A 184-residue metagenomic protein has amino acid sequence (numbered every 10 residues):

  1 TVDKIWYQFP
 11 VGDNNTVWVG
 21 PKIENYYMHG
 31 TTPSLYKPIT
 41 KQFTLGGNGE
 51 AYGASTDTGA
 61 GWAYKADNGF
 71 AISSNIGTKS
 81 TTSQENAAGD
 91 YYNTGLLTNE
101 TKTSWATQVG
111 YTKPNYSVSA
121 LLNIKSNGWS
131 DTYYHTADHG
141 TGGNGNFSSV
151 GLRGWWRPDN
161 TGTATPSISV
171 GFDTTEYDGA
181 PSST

Functional and structural regions predicted by a protein language model:
T1-T82, V109-P114, W156, T184: Outer membrane beta-barrel
V2-K4, S55-D57, K102-S104, F147-G151: Transmembrane beta-barrel architecture of outer-membrane proteins
M28-T31, S83-E85, W129-D131, Y177-G179: Outer-membrane beta-barrel proteins
T44-N48, D90-G95, Y134-G140, D178: Extracellular loop and loop/strand-boundary signature of outer-membrane beta-barrel proteins
N68-G69, E100, G110-T184: Detector for outer-membrane/organellar transmembrane beta-barrel domains, recognizing the amphipathic beta-strand
N75-N93, N99: C-terminal/domain-terminus segments
